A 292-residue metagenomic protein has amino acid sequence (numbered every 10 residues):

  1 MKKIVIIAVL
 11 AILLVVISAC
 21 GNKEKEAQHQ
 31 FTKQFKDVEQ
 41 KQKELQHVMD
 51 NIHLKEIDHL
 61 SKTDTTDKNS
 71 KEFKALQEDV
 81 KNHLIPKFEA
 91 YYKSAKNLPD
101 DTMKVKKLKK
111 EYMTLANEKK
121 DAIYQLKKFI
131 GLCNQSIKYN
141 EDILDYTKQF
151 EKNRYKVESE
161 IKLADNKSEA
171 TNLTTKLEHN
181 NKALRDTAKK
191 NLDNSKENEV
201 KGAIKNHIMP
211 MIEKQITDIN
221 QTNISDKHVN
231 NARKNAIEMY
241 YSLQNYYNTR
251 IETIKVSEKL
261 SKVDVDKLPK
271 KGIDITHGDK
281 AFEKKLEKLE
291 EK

Functional and structural regions predicted by a protein language model:
M1-V5: Positively charged n-region of N-terminal signal peptides that target proteins for export
I6-L14: Hydrophobic helical h-region of N-terminal Sec-dependent signal peptides in bacterial secretory/periplasmic proteins
V15-A19: C-terminal motif of bacterial Sec signal peptides marking the signal peptidase cleavage site
G21-K23: Bacterial signal peptide processing site
Q34-T63, Y112-D218, H228-K292: C-terminal amphipathic alpha-helix
L60-Y124: Post-signal peptide N-terminal segment of secreted/secretory-pathway proteins
